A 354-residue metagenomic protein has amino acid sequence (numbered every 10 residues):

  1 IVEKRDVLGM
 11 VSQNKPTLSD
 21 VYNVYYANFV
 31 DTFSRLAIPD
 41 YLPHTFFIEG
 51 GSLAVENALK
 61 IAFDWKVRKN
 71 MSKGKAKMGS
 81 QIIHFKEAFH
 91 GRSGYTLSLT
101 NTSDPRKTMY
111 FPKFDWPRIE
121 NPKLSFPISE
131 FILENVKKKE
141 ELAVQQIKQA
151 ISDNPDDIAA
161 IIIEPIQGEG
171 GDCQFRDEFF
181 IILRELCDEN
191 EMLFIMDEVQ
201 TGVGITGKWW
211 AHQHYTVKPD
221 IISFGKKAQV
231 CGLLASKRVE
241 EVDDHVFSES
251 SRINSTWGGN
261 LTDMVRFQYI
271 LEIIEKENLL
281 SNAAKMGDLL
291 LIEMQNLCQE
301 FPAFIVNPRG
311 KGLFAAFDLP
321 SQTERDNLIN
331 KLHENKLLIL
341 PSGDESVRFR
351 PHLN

Functional and structural regions predicted by a protein language model:
I1-N354: Conserved N-terminal phosphate-binding loop of PLP-dependent enzymes in the Aspartate aminotransferase
